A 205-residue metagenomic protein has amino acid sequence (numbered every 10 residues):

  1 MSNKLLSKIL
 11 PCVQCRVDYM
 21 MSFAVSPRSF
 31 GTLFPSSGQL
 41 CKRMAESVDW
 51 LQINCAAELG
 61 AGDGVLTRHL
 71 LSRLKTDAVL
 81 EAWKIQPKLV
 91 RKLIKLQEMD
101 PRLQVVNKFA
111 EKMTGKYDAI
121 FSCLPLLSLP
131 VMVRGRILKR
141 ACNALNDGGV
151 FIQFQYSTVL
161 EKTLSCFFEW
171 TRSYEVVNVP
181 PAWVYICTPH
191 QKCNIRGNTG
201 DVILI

Functional and structural regions predicted by a protein language model:
C12-V48: Class I SAM-dependent methyltransferase Rossmann-like catalytic core, especially the SAM/SAH-binding loop
I53-G62: Conserved class I S-adenosyl-L-methionine
G64-R68: Glycine-rich SAM-binding Motif I of class I
Q86-K88: Conserved SAM/SAH-binding beta-strand->alpha-helix loop
L93-I94: Conserved SAM-binding loop
M99-A110: Conserved SAM-binding strand-loop segment of SAM-dependent methyltransferases
G135-D147: A short glycine-rich, Lys/Arg-flanked "PGG" loop and its adjoining helix->strand segment in the class I
G148-Y156: Conserved beta-strand signature within the Rossmann-like core of class I S-adenosyl-L-methionine
